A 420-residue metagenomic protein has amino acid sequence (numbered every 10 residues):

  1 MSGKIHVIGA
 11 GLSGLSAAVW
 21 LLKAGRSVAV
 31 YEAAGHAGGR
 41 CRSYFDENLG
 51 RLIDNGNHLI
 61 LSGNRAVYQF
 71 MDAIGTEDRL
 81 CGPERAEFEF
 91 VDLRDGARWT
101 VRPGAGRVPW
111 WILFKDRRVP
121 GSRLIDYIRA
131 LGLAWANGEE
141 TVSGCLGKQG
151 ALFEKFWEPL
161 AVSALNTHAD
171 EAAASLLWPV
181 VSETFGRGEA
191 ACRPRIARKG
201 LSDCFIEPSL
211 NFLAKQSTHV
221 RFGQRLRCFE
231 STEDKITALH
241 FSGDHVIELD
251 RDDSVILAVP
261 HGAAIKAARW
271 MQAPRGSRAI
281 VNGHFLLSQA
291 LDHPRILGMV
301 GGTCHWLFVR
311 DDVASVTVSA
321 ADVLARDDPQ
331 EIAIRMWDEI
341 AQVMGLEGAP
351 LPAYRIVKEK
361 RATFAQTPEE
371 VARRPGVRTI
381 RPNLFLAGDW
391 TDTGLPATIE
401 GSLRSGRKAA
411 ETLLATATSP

Functional and structural regions predicted by a protein language model:
G3-V30: N-terminal Rossmann-like FAD-binding beta1-loop-alpha1 element of flavoenzymes
S13, H36, G262: Conserved Rossmann-like nucleotide-cofactor binding loop
L22-E47: Glycine-rich FAD pyrophosphate-binding loop
G38-G63, R123-A134: Glycine-rich active-site loop/strand segments that organize a redox cofactor
N64-S182, A191: Mobile amphipathic helical/loop "lid" adjacent to a hydrophobic cofactor/ligand pocket
A86, Q224-L346: Mid-domain catalytic core of redox enzymes that form a hydrophobic substrate pocket/lid adjacent to a catalytic redox
R102-P103, L307-P420: Conserved flavin/dinucleotide-binding core of flavoenzymes
V180-I247: Helical element adjacent to the flavin cofactor pocket in flavoenzyme catalytic cores
